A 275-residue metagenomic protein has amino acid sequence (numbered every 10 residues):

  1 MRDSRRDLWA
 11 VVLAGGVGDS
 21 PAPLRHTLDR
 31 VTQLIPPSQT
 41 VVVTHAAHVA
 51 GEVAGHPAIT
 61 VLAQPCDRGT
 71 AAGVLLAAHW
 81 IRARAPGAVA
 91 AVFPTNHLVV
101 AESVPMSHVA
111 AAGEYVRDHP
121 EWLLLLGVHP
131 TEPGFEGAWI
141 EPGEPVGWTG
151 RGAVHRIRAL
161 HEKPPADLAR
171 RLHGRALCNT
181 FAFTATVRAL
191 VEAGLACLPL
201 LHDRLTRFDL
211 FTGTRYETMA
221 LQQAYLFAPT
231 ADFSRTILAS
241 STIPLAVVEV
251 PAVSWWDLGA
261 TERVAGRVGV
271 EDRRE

Functional and structural regions predicted by a protein language model:
M1-M106, A110, D118, V128: Conserved N-terminal catalytic core of the sugar/cofactor nucleotidyltransferase
A14-G16, H45-A46, P65, F93-T95 (+7 more regions): Fold-independent oxyanion-binding glycine-rich loops and adjacent beta-strand/coil segments at enzyme active sites
V49-G51, V100, P133-F135, S254-D257 (+1 more regions): Flexible loop/turn segments at secondary-structure boundaries
A54, E102-P105, F135-E141, L195: Short acidic, glycine/serine/threonine-rich loops at helix termini
H56-I59, E121, A153-R156: A short helix-to-beta-strand connector/capping loop
D67-A72, E132-G134, P165-L168, V253-W255: A short acidic, often aromatic-flanked loop/helix-cap motif at beta-alpha or helix-coil junctions that lines enzyme
Y115-E144: Short beta-strand-to-loop element that shapes/binds the nucleotide-sugar donor at the catalytic cleft/hinge
W139-E275: Catalytic core of tubulin tyrosine ligase-like
